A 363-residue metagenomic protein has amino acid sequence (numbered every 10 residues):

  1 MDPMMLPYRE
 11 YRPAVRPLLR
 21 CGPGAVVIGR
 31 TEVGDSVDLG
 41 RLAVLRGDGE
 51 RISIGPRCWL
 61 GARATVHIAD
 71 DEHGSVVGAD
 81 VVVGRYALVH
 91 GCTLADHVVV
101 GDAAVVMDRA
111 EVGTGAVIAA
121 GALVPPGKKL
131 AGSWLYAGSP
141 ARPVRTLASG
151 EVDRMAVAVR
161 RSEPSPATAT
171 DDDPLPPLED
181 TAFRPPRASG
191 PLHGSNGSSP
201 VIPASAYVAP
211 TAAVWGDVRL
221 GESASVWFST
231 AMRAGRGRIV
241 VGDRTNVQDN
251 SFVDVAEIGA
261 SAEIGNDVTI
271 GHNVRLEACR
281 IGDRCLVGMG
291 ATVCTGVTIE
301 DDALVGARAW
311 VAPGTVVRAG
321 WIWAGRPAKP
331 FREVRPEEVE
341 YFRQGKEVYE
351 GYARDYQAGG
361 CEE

Functional and structural regions predicted by a protein language model:
M1-A14, D48, I54, A62-A64 (+7 more regions): Glycine-rich hexapeptide-repeat left-handed beta-helix
L19, P56-L60, D243-R244, W323: Well-ordered beta-strand segments characteristic of repetitive beta-sheet solenoids
I54, D80, G216-D217, V241: Cysteine-centered iron-sulfur cluster-binding motifs in ferredoxin-type domains/subunits of redox enzymes
Y207: Mature N-terminal segment immediately following signal peptide/propeptide cleavage in secreted/periplasmic
